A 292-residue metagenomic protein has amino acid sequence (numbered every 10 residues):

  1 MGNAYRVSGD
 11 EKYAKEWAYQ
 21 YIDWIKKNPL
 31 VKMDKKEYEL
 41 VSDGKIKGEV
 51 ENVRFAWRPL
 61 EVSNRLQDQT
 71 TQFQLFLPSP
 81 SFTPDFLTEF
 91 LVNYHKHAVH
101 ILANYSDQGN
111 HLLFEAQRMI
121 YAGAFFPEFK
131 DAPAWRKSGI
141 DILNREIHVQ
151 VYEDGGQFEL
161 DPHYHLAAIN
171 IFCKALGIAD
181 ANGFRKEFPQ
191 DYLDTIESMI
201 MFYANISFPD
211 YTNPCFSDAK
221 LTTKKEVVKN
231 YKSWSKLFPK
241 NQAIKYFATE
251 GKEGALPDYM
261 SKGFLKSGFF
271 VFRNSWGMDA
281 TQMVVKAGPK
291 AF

Functional and structural regions predicted by a protein language model:
M1-E197: Aromatic-lined, polymer-binding surfaces characteristic of secreted/periplasmic polysaccharide-degrading enzymes
E159-F292: Extended polysaccharide-engagement surfaces of secreted carbohydrate-active enzymes
